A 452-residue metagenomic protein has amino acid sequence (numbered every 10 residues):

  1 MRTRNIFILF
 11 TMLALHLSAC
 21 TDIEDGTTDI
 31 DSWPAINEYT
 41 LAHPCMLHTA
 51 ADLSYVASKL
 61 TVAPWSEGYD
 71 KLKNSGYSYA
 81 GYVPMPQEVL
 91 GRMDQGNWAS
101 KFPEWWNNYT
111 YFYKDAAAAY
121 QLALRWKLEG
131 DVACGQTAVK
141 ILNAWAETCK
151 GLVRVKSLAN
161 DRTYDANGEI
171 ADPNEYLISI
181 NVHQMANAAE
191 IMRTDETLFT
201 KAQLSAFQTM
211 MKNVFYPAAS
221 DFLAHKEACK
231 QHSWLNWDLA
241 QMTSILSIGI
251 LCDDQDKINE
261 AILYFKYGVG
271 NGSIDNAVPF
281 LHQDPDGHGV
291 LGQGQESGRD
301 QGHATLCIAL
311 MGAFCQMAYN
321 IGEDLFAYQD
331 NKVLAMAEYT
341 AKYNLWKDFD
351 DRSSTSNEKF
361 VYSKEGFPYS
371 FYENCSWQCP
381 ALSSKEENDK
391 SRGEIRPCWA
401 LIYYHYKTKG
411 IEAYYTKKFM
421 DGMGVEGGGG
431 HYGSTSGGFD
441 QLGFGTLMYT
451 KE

Functional and structural regions predicted by a protein language model:
M1-D29: Bacterial Sec-dependent N-terminal signal peptides
L9, F314, M336-Y339: Generic recognition of well-ordered alpha-helical segments
C20-E227, L239, L263-K266, G270 (+3 more regions): Extracellular glycan-targeting catalytic surfaces
L177, Q203-M210, C229-Q241, G249-D253 (+2 more regions): Short, contiguous, pocket-lining structural segments that sit at or immediately flank catalytic/ligand-binding sites
S244-H303: Aromatic-anchored, glycine/proline-accented short structural segments that stabilize local strand-turns or short
G298-I308, A327-L334: Short, well-ordered coil↔helix boundary/capping segments
M317: A contiguous binding-surface segment within folded domains or other stable secondary-structure elements
